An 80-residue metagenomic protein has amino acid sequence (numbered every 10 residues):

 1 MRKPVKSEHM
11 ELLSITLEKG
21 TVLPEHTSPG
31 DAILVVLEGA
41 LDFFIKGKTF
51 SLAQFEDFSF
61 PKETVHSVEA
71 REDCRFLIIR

Functional and structural regions predicted by a protein language model:
M1-T21: A short glycine-rich, His/Asp/Glu-containing loop-to-beta-strand
S14, P24, I33, G47-S51: Short, surface-exposed secondary-structure edge patches
V22-L23, G39-F44: Short beta-strand segments in beta-sandwich/barrel cores
G30-L41: Glycine- and acidic-residue-biased ligand/ion/polar-headgroup-sensing regions
L37-E38, A53-Q54, E72, R80: A cytosolic small-molecule/anion-sensing beta-strand core signal
G47-K62: Short acidic-glycine-tyrosine-enriched beta hairpin
K62-R80: Ligand-binding loop in jelly-roll beta-barrel domains
